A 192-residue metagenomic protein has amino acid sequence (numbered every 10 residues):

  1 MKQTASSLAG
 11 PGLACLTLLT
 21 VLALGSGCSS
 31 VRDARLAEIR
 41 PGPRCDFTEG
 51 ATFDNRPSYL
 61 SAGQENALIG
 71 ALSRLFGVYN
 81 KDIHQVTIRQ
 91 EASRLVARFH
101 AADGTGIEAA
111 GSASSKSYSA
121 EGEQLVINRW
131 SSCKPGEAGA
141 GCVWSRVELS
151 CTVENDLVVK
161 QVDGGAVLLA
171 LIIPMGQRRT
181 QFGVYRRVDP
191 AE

Functional and structural regions predicted by a protein language model:
M1-C28: Sec-dependent bacterial lipoprotein signal peptides
L13-L18, I39-R40, S119-G122: Short, intrinsically disordered, charge-biased short linear motifs at domain edges
A14-L16, S115, T180: Intrinsically disordered, low-complexity, compositionally biased regions/tails
L24-Q85, S131, G141-S145, V153-E192: Amphipathic/hydrophobic helical signal segments and adjacent flexible N-terminal regions that mediate secretion
K81-P135: Predominantly extracellular/secreted and cell-surface proteins with exposed, flexible low-complexity segments
